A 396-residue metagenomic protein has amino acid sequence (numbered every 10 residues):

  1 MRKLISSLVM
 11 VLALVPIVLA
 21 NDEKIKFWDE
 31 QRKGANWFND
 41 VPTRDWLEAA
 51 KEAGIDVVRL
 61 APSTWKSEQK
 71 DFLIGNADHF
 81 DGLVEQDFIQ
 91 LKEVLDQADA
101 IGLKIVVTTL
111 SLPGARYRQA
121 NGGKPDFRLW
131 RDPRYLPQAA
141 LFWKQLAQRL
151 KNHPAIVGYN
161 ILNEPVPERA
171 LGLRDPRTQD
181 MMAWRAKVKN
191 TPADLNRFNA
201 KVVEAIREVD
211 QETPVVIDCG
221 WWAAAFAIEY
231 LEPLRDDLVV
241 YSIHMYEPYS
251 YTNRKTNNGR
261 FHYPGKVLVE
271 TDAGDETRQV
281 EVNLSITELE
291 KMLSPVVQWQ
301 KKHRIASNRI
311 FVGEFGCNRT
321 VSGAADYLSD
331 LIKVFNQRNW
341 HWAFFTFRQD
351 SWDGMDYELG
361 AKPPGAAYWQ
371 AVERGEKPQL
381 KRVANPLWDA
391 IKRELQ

Functional and structural regions predicted by a protein language model:
M1-L4: Positively charged n-region of N-terminal signal peptides that target proteins for export
S7-P16: Bacterial N-terminal signal peptides
N21-P42, A50: Boundary/entry segment of secreted carbohydrate-active catalytic domains
N36-D45, W65-E68, G82-E85, V166-E168 (+5 more regions): Acidic-and-aromatic substrate-binding clefts and catalytic sites of carbohydrate-active enzymes
R44-Y117, K124, Q138, Q145-R149 (+2 more regions): Aromatic-lined substrate-binding rim segments of carbohydrate-active enzymes
K66-Q86, P113-R134, R169-W184, G354-A361: Surface-exposed, active-site-proximal loop segments in enzymatic domains
Q119, F127-Q279, E290-N318, Q337-A343: Active-site region of glycoside hydrolase catalytic domains
S322-Q396: Aromatic-rich peripheral "rim/lid" segments of glycoside hydrolase catalytic domains that contact and position glycan
